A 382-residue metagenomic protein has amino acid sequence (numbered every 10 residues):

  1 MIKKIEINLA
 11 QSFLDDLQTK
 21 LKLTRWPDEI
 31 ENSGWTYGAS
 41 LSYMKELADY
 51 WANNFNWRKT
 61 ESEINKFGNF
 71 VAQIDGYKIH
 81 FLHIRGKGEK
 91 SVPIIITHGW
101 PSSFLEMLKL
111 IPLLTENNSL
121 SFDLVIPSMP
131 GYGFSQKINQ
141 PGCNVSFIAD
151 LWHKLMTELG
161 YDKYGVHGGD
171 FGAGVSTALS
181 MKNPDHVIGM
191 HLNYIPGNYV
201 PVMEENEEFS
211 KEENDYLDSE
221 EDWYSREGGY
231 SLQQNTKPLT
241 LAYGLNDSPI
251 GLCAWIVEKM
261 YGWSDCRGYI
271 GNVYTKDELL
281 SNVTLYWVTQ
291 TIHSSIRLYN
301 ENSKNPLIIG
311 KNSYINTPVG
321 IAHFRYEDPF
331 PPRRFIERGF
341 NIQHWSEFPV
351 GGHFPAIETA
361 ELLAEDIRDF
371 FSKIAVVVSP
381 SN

Functional and structural regions predicted by a protein language model:
F13-G86, W287-Q290, S294-I309: Non-catalytic accessory segments flanking enzyme active sites
W57-K59, M129-C143, T177, P201: Glycine-rich "HGGG/HGxG" loop immediately N-terminal to the catalytic nucleophile of the alpha/beta-hydrolase
S91-G99: Short beta-strand element of the alpha/beta-hydrolase
W100-P112: The serine-hydrolase catalytic nucleophile loop
L113-S121, D162-F209: Conserved hydrolase catalytic core segment
L114-F134: Conserved alpha/beta-hydrolase
S146-Y164: Conserved acidic catalytic loop of the alpha/beta-hydrolase fold
Q234-N382: C-terminal subdomain of alpha/beta-hydrolase-fold enzymes, centered on the catalytic histidine and its supporting
